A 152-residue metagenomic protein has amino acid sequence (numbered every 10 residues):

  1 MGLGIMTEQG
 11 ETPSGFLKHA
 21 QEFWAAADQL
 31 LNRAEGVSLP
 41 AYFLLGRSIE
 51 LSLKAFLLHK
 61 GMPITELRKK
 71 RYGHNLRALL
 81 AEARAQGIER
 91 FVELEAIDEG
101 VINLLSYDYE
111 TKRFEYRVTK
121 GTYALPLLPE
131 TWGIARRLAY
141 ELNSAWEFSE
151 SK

Functional and structural regions predicted by a protein language model:
M1-P13, L17, D28, G61-K152: Long, charged low-complexity segments
L17-K18, R33: Short helix-capping and inter-helix turn/linker motifs at the boundaries of alpha-helical repeat units
H19-A26, L51-S52: Amphipathic, well-ordered alpha-helical segments in soluble domains
A25-L39: Helix-loop segments that flank and shape redox-cofactor active sites
N32, L53, T119: Residue-level marker of positions within ordered structural domains that often coincide with functionally constrained
V37-A41, A124-L127: Residue-level recognition of alpha-helical structural elements
S38-L58: Short, hydrophobic, well-ordered secondary-structure elements
